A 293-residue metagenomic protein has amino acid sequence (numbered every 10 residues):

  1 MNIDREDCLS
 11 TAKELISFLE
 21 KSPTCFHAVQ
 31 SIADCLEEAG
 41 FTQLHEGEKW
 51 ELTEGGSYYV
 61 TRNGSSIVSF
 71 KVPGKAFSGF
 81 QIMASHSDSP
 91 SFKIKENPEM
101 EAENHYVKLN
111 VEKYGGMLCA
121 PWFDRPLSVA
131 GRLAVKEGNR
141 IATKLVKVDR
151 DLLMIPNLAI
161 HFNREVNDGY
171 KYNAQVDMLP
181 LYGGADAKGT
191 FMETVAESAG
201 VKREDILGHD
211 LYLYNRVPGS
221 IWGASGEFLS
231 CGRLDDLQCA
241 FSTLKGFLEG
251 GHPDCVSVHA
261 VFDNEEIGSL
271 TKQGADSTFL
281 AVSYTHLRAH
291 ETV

Functional and structural regions predicted by a protein language model:
N2-F26: N-terminal capping segment at the start of a domain
P23, G116-L118, A224-L234, E265-L270: A short glycine/serine-rich beta->alpha loop
A28, N63-S69, G74-F77, V146-S230 (+1 more regions): Soluble metallo-hydrolase cores and metallopeptidase-like ectodomains found primarily in the secretory/periplasmic
Q43, E48-I94: Acidic/His- and Gly-rich active-site-bordering loop/insert found across diverse amide/peptide-bond hydrolases
G79-E165: A generic, well-ordered mixed alpha/beta core segment in the N-terminal half of proteins
S230-G268: Alpha-helical metal-binding/catalytic segments enriched in His/Glu/Asp
I267-L280: Short glycine/threonine-rich loop-to-helix capping motif typified by GTGT followed within a few residues by an Asp-Pro
H286-V293: Single conserved hydrophobic/aromatic residue that forms the stacking wall/gate of nucleotide- or nucleobase-binding
